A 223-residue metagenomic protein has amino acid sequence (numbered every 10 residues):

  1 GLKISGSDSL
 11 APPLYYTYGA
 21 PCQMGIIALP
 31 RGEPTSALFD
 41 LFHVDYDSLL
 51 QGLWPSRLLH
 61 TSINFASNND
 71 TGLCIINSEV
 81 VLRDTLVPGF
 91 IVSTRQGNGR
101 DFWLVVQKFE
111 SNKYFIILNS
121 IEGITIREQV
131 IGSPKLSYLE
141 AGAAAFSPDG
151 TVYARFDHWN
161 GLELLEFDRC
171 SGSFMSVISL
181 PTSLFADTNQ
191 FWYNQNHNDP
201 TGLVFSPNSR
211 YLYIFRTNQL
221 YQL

Functional and structural regions predicted by a protein language model:
G1-G19, S67, I76-V87, Q129-Y138 (+1 more regions): Surface-exposed loop and turn segments in beta-propeller and other repeat-based domains that flank or scaffold
G1-S36, H43-I75: Beta-propeller domains
S9, L41, N69-T71, S78 (+5 more regions): Short linear motifs in intrinsically disordered/low-complexity regions
L14-L38, R83-D101, E140-T151, H197-S209: Structural signature of eukaryotic scaffold interfaces centered on beta-propeller domains
P30-E33, F65-T71, R95-N98, I121-I124 (+1 more regions): Surface-exposed acidic, glycine-flexible loop patches that form ligand/cofactor-binding and adhesion interfaces
P30-R31, D40, S62, C74 (+5 more regions): Functionally constrained cores in energy, signaling, and assembly domains
Y46-S48, L53-S111, I131-S137: Asp-box/WD-like beta-propeller blade repeats and closely related beta-sheet repeat scaffolds
N98-L223: Beta-propeller domains
